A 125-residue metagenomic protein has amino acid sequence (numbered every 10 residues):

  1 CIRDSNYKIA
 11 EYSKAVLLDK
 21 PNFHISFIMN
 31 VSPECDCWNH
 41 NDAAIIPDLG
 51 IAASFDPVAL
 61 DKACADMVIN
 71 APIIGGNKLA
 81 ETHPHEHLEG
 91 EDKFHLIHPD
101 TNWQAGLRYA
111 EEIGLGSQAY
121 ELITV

Functional and structural regions predicted by a protein language model:
R3-V125: Extended, low-polarity segments enriched in aliphatic/aromatic residues
